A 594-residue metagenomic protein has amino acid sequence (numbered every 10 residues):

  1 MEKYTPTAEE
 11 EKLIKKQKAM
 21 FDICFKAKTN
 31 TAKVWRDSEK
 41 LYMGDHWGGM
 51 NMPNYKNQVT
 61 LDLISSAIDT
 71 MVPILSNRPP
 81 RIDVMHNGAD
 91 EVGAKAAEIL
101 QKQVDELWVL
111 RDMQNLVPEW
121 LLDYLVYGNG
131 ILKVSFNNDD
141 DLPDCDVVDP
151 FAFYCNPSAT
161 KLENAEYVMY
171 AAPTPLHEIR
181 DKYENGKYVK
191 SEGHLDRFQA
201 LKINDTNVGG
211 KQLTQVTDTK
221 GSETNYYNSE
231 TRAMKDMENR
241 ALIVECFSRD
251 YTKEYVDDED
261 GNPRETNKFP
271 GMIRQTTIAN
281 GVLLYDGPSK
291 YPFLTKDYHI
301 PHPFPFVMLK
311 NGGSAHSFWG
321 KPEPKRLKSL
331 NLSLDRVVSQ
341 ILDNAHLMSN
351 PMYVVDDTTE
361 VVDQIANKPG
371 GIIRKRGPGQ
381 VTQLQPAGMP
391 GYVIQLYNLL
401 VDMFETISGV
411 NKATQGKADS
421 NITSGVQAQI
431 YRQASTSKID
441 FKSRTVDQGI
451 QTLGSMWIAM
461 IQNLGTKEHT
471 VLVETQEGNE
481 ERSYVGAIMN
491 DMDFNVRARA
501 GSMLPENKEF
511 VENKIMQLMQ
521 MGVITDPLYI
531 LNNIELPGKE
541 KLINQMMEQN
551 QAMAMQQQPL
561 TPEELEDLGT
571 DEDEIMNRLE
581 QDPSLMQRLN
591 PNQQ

Functional and structural regions predicted by a protein language model:
M1-A279, Y285, Y392, L396-L399: Extended, helix-rich architectural segments
M1-W47, N51, Y55, Y124-L125 (+6 more regions): C-terminal anchoring/interaction modules
N51-P53, E98-V104, L116-P118, M234 (+7 more regions): A generic short-segment signal for beta-strand/edge and adjacent turn/coil regions
I131, D149-Y154, P305, S333 (+1 more regions): Generic structural signal for residues positioned in beta-strands
T276, V282, V307-M308, A315: N-terminal start and proteolytic maturation junction detector
K310-N311, A315-K321, S329: Noncatalytic, helix-rich "gating/capping" subdomain that lines the substrate-entry/channel surface of large enzyme
